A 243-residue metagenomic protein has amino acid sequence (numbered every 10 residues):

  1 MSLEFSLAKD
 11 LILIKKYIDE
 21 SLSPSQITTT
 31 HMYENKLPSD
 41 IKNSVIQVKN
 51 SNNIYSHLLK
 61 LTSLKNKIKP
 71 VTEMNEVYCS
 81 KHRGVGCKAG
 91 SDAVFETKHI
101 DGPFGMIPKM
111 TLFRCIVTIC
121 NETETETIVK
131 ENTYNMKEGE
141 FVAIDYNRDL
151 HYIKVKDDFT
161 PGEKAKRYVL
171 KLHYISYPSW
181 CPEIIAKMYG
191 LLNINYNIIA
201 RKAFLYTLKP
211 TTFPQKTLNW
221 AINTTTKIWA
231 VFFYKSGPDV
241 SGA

Functional and structural regions predicted by a protein language model:
M1-Y78: Non-heme Fe(II)/2-oxoglutarate
S2-F5, T97, R114-T118, T133 (+2 more regions): Conserved hydrophobic/aromatic beta-strand scaffold that supports enzyme active sites
P70-T72, P108, C120, E163: A generic structural signal for short, non-catalytic loop/turn and secondary-structure boundary residues
E76-K81, C87, K187: C-terminal membrane-anchoring module of eukaryotic surface/secreted proteins
R83-P108: Conserved short histidine dyad/triad with adjacent acidic residue
G102-T123: Short, conserved beta-strand element in jelly-roll/cupin
E122-G242: Catalytic core of Fe(II)/2-oxoglutarate
